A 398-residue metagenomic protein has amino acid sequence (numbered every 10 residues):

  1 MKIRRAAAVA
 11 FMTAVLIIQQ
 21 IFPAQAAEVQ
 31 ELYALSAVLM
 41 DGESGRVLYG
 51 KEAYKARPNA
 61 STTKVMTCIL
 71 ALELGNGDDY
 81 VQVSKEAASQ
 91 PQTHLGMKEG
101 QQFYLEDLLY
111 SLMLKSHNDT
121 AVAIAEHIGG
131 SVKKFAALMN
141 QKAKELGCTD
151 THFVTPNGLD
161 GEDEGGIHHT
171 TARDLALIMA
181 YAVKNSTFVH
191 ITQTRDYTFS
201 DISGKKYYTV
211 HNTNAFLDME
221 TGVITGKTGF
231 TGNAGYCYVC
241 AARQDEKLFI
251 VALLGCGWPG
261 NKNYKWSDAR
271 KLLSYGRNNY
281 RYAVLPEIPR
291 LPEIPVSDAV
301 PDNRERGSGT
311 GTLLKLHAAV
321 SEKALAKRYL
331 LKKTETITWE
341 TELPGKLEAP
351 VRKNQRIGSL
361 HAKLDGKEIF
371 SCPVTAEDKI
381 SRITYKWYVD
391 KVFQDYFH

Functional and structural regions predicted by a protein language model:
K2-Q25: Sec-dependent N-terminal signal peptides of Gram-positive bacterial secreted proteins and lipoproteins
I3-A6, V65, Q244: Hydrophobic alpha-helical segments, especially transmembrane helices and their immediate juxtamembrane helical caps
I3-R4, Q101, L105, Y385: Structural motif marking the loop-to-transmembrane transition
I21-S186: Active-site-adjacent loops and short helices of periplasmic peptidoglycan-processing enzymes
G166-H398: Domain-terminus/edge residues, biased toward the C-terminal soluble/receptor-binding domains of extracytoplasmic
